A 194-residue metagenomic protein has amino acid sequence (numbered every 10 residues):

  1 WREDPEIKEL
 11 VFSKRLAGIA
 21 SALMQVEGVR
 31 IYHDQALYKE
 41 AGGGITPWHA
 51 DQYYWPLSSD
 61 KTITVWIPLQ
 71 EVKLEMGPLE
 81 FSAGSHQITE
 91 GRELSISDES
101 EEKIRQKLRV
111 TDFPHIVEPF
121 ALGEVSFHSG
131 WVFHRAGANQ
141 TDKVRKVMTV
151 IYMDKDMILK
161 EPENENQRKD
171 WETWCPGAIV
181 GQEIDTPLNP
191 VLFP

Functional and structural regions predicted by a protein language model:
W1-W48, Y54-L57, L94, E163 (+2 more regions): Non-heme Fe(II)-dependent double-stranded beta-helix
V26-V29, Q52, L57-S58, I67-P78 (+1 more regions): Active-site region of the double-stranded beta-helix
H33-A36, V65-I67, M148-Y152: A structural signal for short, well-ordered beta-strand segments
A50-D51, D98-D112, V144, E163-K169: Short, surface-exposed loop/helix-turn segments at secondary-structure junctions that function as lids/hinges flanking
D51-Y53, T62, R135-N139: Glycine-rich phosphate/pyrophosphate-binding beta-alpha loops
D60-T64, M76, H115-V117, R145-V147: Extracellular structured ligand-interaction cores
V72-G137, M157: Double-stranded beta-helix
E93-L94, V125-F127, W131-P194: Non-heme Fe(II)/2-oxoglutarate
